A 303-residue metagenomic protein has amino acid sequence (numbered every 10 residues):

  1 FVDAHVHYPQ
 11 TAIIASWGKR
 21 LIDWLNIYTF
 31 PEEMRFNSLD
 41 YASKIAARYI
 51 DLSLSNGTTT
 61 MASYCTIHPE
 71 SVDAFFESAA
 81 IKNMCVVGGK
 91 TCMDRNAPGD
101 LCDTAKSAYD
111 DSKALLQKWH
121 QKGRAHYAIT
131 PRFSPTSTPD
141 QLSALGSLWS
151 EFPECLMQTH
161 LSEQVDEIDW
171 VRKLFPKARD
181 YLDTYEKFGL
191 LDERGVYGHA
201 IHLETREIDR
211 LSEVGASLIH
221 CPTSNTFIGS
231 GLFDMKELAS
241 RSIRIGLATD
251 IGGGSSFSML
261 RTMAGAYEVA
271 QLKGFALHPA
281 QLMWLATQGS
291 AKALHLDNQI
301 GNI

Functional and structural regions predicted by a protein language model:
F1-W17: Di-metal (Zn2+ and/or Mg2+/Mn2+) metal-binding site signature of metallo-dependent hydrolases with the MBL/beta-CASP
H5, I13, G57, A79 (+9 more regions): Divalent metal-coordination and catalytic microenvironments
A12-K44, K90-K106, Q164-R194, V214-S217 (+2 more regions): Active-site gating loops and adjacent loop-to-helix segments of metal-dependent hydrolytic enzymes
I14-M84, A108-K122: Alpha-helical scaffold segments that flank or form the walls of functional sites
E70-A200: Metal-coordinating catalytic core of metallo-dependent amide/deamination hydrolases
N83-C85, W149-E154, L190-E193, R210-I219 (+2 more regions): Glycine-enriched alpha-helix->loop->beta-strand junction motifs that scaffold or abut catalytic
K187-R194, K236-I303: His/Asp/Glu-enriched, well-ordered alpha-helical/loop segment that forms or immediately abuts the divalent-metal
R206, F227-G229: Helical hairpin unit composed of two closely spaced alpha helices linked by a short loop
